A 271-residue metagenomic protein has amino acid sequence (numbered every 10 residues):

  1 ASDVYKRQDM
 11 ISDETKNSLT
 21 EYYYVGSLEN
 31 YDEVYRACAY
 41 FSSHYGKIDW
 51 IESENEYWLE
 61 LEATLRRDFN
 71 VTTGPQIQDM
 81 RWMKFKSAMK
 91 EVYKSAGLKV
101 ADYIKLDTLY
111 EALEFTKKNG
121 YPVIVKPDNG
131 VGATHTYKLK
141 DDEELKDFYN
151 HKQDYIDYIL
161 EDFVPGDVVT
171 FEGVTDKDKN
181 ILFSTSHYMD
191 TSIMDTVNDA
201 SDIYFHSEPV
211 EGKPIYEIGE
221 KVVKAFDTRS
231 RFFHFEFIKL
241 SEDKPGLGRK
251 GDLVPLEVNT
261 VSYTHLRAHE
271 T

Functional and structural regions predicted by a protein language model:
A1-Q8, T264-T271: Conserved small/polar residues in nucleotide/adenosyl-binding loops
S2-Q78, Y110: ATP-binding N-terminal substructure of ATP-dependent carboxylate-amine bond-forming enzymes
S18-L19, K47, K99, N180 (+1 more regions): Short loop/turn motifs at secondary-structure junctions
A37-F41, F115, F148-H151: CheY-like receiver
R66-T136: A conserved helix-loop-beta module that forms one wall/lid of the active-site cleft in ATP-utilizing catalytic domains
A101-K105, Y121-F148, P165-E172, L182 (+1 more regions): Glycine-rich phosphate-binding loop of ATP-grasp-fold ATP-dependent ligases
D162-T228, F232, K239-K250, P255 (+1 more regions): ATP-dependent carboxylate/phosphate-activation module, predominantly the ATP-grasp catalytic core and closely related
